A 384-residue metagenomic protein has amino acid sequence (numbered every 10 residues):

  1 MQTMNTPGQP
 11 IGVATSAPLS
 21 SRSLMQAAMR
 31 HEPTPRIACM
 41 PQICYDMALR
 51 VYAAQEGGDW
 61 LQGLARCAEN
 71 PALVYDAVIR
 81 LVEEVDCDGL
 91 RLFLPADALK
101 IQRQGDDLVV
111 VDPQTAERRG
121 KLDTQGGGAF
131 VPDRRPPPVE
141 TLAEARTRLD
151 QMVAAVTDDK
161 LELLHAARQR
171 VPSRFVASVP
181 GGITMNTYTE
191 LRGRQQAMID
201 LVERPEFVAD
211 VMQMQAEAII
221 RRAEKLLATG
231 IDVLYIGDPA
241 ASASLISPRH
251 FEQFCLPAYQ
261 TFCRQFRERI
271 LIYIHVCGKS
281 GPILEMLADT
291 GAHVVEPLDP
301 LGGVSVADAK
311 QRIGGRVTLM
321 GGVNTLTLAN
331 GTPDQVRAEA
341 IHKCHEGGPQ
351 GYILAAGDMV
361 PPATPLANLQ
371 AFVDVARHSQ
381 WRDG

Functional and structural regions predicted by a protein language model:
Q2-A65, F130-G384: Active-site loop segments of alpha/beta catalytic cores
A38-C39, C44, R50-C67, P71 (+4 more regions): N-terminal capping/small domains of soluble enzymes
L73-F93, K225-V233: Catalytic domains of carbohydrate-active enzymes, especially glycoside hydrolases
V78, Q114-T115, R377: N-terminal regions of proteins, emphasizing targeting and processing segments when present
R80-E84, L99-R103, A166-R170: Short, charge-rich binding segments
G89, D97-K100, G302, T327: Glycine-rich nucleotide phosphate-binding loop and flanking beta-alpha elements of Rossmann-like dinucleotide-binding
L94-L149, S173-R174: A contiguous, low-structure linker/loop signature
